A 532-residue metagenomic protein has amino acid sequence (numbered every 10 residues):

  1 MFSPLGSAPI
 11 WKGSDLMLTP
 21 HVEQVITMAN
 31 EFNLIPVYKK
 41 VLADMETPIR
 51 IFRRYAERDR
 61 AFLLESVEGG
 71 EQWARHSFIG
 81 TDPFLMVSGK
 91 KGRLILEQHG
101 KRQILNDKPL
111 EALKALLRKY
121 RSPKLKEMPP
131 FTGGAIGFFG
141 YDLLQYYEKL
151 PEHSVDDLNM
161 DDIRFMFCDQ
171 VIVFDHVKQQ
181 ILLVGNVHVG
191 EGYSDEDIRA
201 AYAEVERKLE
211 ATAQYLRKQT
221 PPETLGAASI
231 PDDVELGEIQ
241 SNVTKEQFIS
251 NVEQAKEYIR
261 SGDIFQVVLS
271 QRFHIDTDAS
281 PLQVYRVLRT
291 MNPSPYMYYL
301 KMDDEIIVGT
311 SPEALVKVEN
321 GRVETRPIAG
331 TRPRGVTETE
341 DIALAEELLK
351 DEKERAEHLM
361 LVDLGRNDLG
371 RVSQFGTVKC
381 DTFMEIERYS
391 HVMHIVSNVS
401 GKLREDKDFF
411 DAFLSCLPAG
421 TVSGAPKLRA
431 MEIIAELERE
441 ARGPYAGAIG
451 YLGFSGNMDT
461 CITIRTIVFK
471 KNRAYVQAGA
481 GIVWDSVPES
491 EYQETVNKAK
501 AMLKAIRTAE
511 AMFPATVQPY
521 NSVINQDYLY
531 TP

Functional and structural regions predicted by a protein language model:
P4-L5, I10, T224: Intrinsic, low-complexity polybasic segments
G13-P532: Extended alpha-helical targeting/anchoring segments, especially N-terminal organellar/secretory targeting helices
